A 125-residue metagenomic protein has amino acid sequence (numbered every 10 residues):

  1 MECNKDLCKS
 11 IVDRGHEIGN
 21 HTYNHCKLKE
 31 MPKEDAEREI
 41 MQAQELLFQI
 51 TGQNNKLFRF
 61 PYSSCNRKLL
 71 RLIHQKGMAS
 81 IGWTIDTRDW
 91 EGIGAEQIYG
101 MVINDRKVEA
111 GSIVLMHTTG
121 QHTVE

Functional and structural regions predicted by a protein language model:
M1, T22, S63, T118: Active-site metal-binding loops of divalent metal-dependent hydrolases
E2-K5, P32: Active-site-adjacent beta->alpha loops and helix N-cap segments on the catalytic face of soluble alpha/beta enzymes
N4-G15: Catalytic-core regions built around general acid/base machinery
K5, F60-P61: Proline-rich low-complexity regions
V12, C26-N54, S64-A110, H122-E125: Alpha-helical scaffold elements lining the catalytic groove of polysaccharide deacetylases
E17-N20, K56-R59, A79-G82, S112-M116: Structural recognition of the beta-strand scaffold that forms the well-ordered cores of secreted hydrolase catalytic
N20-C26: Acidic/histidine-rich, surface-exposed loop or edge segments in extracytoplasmic proteins
